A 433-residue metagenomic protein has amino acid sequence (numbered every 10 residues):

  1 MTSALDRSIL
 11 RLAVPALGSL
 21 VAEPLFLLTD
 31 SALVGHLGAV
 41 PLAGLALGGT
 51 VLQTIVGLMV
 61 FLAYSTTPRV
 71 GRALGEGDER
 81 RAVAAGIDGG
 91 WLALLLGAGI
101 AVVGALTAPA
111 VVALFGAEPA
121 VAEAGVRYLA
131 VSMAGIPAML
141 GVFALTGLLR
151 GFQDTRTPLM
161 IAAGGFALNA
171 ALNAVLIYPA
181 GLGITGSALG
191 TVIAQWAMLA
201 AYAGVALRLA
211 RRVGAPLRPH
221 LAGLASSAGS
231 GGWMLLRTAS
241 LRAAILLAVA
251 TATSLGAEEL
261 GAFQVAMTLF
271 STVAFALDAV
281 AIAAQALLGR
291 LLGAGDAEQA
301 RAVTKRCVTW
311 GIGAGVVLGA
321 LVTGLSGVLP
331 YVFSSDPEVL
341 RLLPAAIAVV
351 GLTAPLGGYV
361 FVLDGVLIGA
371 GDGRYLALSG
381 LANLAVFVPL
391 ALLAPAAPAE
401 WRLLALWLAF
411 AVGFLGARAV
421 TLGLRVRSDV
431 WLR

Functional and structural regions predicted by a protein language model:
M1-A16, V70-P137, L168-V175, P179-G232 (+2 more regions): Short alpha-helical transmembrane segments in multi-pass integral membrane proteins
A4-A32, H36-L37, T50-S65, R69 (+6 more regions): N-terminal transmembrane alpha-helices
R11-D30, V131, V142, A194-M198 (+4 more regions): Transmembrane helical elements of multi-pass membrane transporters/channels
V21, L25-A43, V112-P119, V175-L182 (+3 more regions): Helix-terminus/linker motif at the lipid-water interface of multi-pass membrane proteins
L33-Q53, A120-R127, I184-S187, G223-S230 (+4 more regions): Interfacial/gating helices of multi-pass transporter permease domains
V34-G35, G71, V112, R150-G151 (+7 more regions): Helix-capping/transition residues at the boundaries of transmembrane alpha-helices and the short helical linkers
L42-V102, V142-P158, L260-S326, V360-G371 (+1 more regions): Small-residue-rich hydrophobic transmembrane alpha-helices
G351-G358, G365-A391: A late C-terminal transmembrane helix in Major Facilitator Superfamily
